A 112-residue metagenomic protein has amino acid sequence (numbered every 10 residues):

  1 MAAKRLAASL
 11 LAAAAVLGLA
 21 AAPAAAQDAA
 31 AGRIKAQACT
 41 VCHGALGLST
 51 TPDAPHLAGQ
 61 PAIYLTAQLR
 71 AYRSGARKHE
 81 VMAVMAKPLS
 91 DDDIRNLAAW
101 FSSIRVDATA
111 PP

Functional and structural regions predicted by a protein language model:
M1-R5: N-terminal secretory signal peptides that target proteins for export/translocation
S9-G18: Bacterial N-terminal signal peptides
A20-P23: N-terminal signal peptide c-region/cleavage motif recognized by signal peptidases
A25-L48, A58-Q60, T109-P112: Sequence/structural segment immediately N-terminal to covalent heme-attachment motifs in c-type and related
R33, G44-R77, A83-P88: Gly/Gly-Pro-rich "capping" loops immediately C-terminal to redox-active cysteine motifs in periplasmic/lumenal
A38, A71, W100-S103: Residues within well-ordered alpha-helical secondary structure of globular protein domains
R77, K87-P112: C-terminal capping alpha-helices of c-type cytochrome domains
